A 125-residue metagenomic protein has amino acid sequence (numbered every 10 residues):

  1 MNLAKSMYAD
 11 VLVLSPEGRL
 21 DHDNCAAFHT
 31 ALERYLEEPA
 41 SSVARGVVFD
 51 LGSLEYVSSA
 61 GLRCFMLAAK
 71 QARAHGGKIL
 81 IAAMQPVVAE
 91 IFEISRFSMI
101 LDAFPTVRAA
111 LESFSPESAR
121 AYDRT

Functional and structural regions predicted by a protein language model:
M1-S15: Short beta-strand/loop segment at the start of cytosolic alpha/beta domains
N2-L3, G46, V87, S115: Short leucine-rich amphipathic alpha-helices used at interfaces
A4-S6, A82, D102-F104: General small-molecule cofactor/ligand-binding pocket signal
Y8-D10, P86, R108: Residues that form or immediately flank small-molecule/cofactor binding pockets and catalytic motifs
G18, S53, P105, A109: Short, glycine/acidic-enriched loop or turn micro-motifs at the edges of active sites
L20-L101: Amphipathic alpha-helical interaction surfaces in cytosolic regulatory modules
F104-T125: A charged, well-structured terminal subsegment
